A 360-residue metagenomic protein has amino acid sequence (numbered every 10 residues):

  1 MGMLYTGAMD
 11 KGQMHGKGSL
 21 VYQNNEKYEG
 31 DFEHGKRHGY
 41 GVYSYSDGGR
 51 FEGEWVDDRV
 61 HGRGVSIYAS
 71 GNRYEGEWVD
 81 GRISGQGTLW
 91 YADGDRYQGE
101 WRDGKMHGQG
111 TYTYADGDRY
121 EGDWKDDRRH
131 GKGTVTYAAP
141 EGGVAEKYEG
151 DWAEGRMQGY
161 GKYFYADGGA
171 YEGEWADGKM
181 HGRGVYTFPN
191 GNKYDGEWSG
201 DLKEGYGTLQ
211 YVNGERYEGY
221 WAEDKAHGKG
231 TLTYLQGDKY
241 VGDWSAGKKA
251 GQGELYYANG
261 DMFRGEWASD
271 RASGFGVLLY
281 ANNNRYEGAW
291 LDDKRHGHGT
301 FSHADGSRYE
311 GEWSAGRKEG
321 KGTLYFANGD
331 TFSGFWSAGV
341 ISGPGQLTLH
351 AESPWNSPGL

Functional and structural regions predicted by a protein language model:
M1-L360: Intrinsically disordered, low-complexity repeat tracts enriched in Gly/Pro/Ser/Thr and acidic residues, frequently
